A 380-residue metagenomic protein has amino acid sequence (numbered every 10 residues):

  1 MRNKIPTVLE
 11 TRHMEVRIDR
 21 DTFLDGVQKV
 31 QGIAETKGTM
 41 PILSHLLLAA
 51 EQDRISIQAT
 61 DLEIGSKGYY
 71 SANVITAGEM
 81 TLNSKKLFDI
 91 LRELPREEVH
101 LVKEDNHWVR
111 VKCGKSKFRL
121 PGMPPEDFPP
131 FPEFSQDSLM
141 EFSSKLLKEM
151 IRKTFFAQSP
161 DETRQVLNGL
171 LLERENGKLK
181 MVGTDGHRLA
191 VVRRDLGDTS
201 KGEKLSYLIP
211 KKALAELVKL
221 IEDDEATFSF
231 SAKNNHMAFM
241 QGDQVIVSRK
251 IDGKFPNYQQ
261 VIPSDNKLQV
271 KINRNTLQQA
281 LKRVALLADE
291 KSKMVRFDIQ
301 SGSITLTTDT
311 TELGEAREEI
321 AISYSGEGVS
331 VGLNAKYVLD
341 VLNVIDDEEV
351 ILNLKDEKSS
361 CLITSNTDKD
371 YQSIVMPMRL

Functional and structural regions predicted by a protein language model:
M1-L380: Structural preference for solvent-exposed beta-strand-turn elements and adjacent flexible terminal/loop segments within
